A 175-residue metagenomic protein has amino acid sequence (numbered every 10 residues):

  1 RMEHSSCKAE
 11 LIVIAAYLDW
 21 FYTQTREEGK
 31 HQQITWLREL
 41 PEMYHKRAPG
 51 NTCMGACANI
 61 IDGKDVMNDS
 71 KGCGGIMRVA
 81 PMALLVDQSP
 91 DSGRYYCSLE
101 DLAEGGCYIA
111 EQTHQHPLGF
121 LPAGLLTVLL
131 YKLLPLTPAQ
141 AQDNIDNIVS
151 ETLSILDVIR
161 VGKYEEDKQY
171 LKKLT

Functional and structural regions predicted by a protein language model:
R1-T175: Structured, active/binding-site neighborhoods that engage oxygen-rich ligands
